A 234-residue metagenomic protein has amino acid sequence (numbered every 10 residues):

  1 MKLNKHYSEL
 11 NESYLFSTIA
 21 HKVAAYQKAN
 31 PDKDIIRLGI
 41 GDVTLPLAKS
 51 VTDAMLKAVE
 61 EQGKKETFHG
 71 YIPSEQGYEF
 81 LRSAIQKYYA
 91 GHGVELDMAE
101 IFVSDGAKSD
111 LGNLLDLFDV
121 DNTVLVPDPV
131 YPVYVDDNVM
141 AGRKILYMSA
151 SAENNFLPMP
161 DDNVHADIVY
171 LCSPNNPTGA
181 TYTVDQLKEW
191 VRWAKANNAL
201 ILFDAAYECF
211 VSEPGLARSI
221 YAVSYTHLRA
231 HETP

Functional and structural regions predicted by a protein language model:
K2-D105, N113: N-terminal small-domain helix-loop-helix segment of the aminotransferase-like
I35-R37, I145-Y147, R229: Conserved beta-strand scaffold positions in the cores of enzyme catalytic domains, especially in NTP/NDP-utilizing
D42, E208, E232: Acidic-residue sensor for enzyme active/binding pockets
K65-A194, E208-A222: Conserved core of the PLP fold type I
A196-A199: A short helix->loop->beta-strand "cap" motif at the edges of active sites that frequently abuts
L202: Generic enzyme active-site microenvironment
A205: Walker B catalytic acidic pair
H227-P234: Single conserved hydrophobic/aromatic residue that forms the stacking wall/gate of nucleotide- or nucleobase-binding
